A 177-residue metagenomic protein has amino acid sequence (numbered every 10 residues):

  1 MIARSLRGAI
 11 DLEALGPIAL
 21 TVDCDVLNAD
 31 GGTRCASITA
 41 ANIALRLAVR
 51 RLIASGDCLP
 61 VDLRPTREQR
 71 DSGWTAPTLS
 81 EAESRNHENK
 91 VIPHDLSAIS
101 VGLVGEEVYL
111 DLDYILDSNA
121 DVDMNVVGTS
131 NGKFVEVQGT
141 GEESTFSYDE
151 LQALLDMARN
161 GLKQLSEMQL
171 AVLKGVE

Functional and structural regions predicted by a protein language model:
M1-R64, H87-E177: Polyanion-binding surfaces on beta-sheet-dominated domains and ring/shell assemblies
R64-E68, L79: Ser/Thr/Pro/Gly-rich low-complexity, intrinsically disordered segments
Q69-R70, S84: Cationic, low-complexity basic patches in intrinsically disordered or flexible, solvent-exposed regions
